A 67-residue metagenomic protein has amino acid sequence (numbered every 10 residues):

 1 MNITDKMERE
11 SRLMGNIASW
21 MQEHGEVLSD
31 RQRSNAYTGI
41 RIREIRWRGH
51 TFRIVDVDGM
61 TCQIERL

Functional and structural regions predicted by a protein language model:
M1-E8, E65-L67: Short intrinsically disordered terminal tails
D5-E8, R12-S19: Alpha-helix boundary/N-cap detector
G15-C62, L67: Acidic, low-complexity, intrinsically disordered interaction modules
